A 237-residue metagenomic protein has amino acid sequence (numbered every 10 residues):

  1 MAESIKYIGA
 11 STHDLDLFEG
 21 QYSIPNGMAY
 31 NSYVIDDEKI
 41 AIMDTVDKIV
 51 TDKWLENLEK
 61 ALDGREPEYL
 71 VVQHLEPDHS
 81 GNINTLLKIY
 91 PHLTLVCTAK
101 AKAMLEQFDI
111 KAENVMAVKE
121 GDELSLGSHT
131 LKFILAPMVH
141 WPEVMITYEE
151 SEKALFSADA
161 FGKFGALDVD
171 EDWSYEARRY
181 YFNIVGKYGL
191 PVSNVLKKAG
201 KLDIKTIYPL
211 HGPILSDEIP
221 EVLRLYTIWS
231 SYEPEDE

Functional and structural regions predicted by a protein language model:
M1-E3, V96-V144, Y188-L196: Metallo-beta-lactamase
E3-E59, I146-E149, K153-S157: Conserved beta-strand hairpin/beta-sheet module of binuclear metal-dependent hydrolase folds, prominently
F18-S23, V46-K48, V72-H74, L131-P137 (+1 more regions): Short, flexible loop segments at the rims of nucleotide/cofactor-binding pockets, characterized by
E38, I49-V96: Active-site metal-binding motif and surrounding structural segment of the metallo-beta-lactamase
M43-T45, P67-L75, L95-T98, L155-A158 (+1 more regions): Active-site neighborhood of phospho(di)ester-bond hydrolases with catalytic His/Asp-centered motifs
D47-K48, P77, G162, I214: Short, glycine/acidic-enriched loop or turn micro-motifs at the edges of active sites
T130-E218: Metallo-beta-lactamase
H211-E235: Terminal amphipathic helices with adjacent charged low-complexity linkers/tails
